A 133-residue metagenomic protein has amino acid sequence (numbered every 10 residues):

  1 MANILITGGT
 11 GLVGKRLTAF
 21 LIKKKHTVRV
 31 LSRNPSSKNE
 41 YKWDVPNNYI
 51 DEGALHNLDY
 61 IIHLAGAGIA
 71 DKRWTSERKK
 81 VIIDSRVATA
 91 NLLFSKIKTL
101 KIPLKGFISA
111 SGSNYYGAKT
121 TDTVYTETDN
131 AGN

Functional and structural regions predicted by a protein language model:
M1, K25, L58, P103-L104: A general structural motif
I4-K24: N-terminal Rossmann NAD(P)H-binding glycine-rich loop of SDR-like oxidoreductase domains
T7, L58-L64, F107-A110: Rossmann-fold scaffold of SDR-type NAD(P)-dependent oxidoreductases
G14, D71-K72, Y116-A118: Glycine/Thr-rich phosphate-binding loops of Rossmann-like dinucleotide-binding domains
V28-V30, F107: Short beta-strand "acidic-cap" motif of Rossmann-like dinucleotide-binding folds
L31-P35: N-terminal Rossmann-fold cofactor-binding loop
S37, K42-L92: NAD(P)H-binding glycine-rich loop region in Rossmannoid oxidoreductase-like domains and their noncatalytic homologs
N91-N133: Conserved Rossmann-fold NAD(P)-dependent oxidoreductase catalytic core, especially the SDR/UDP-sugar
